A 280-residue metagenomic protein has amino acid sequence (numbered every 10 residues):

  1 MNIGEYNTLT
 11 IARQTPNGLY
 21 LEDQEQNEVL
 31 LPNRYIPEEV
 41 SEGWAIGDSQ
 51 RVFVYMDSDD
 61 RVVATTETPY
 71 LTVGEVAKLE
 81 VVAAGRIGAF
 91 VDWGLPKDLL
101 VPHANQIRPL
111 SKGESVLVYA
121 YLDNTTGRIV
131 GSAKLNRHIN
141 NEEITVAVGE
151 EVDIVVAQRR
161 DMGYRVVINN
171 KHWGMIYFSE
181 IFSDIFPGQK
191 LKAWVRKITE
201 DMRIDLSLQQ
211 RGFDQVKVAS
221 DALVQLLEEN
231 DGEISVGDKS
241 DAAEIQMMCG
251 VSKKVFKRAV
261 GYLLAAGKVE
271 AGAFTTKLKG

Functional and structural regions predicted by a protein language model:
M1-G280: Single-stranded RNA-binding regions, centering on S1/OB-family and related RNA-binding modules
